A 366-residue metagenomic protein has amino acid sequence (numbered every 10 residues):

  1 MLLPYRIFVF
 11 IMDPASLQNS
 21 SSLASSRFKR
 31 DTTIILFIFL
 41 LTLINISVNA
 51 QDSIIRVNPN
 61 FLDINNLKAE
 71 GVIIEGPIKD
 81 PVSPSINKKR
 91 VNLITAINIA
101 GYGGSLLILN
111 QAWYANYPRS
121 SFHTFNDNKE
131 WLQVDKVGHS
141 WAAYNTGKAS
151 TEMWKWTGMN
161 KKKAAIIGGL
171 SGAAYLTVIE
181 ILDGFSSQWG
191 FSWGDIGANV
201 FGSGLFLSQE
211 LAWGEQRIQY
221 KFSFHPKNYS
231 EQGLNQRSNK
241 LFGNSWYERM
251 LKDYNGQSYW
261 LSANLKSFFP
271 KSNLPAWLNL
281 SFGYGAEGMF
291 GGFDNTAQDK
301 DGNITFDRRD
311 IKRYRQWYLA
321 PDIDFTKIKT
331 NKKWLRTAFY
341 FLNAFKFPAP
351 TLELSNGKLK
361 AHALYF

Functional and structural regions predicted by a protein language model:
M1-K79, L364-F366: Cleavable N-terminal export/targeting peptides
S47-K136, S140-G147, T151-M159, N273-A276 (+2 more regions): N-terminal targeting leaders of membrane proteins
Y175, I218-Y220, A276-F282, L319: Transmembrane beta-strands of outer-membrane beta-barrel proteins
I179-V200: Interfacial helix-loop-helix junctions of multi-pass membrane proteins
G204-L205, Y259-L265, L319-F325, A361-H362: Residues on the lipid-exposed face of transmembrane beta-strands in outer-membrane beta-barrel proteins
F224-N228, Y284-F290, F325-K327: Transmembrane beta-strands of outer-membrane beta-barrel pores
G233-N235, F293-D299: Outer-membrane beta-barrel translocator domains and adjoining extracellular loop/strand segments of Gram-negative
D253-Y259, A276, K312-L319: Residues that define the transmembrane beta-barrel architecture of outer-membrane proteins
